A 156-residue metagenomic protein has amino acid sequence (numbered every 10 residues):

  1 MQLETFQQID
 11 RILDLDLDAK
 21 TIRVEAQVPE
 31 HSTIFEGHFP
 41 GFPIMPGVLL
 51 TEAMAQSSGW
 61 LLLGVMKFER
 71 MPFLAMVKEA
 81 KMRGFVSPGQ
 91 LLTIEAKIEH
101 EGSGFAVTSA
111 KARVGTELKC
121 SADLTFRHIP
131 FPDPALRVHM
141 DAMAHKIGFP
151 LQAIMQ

Functional and structural regions predicted by a protein language model:
M1-L3, K67: Short aromatic-glycine motifs in intrinsically disordered, low-complexity regions
E4-M45: Catalytic strand-loop segment that frames the active site of acyl-thioester-processing enzymes
F6-Q8, L92, A106: Hydrophobic core residues within well-ordered beta-strands of beta-rich domains
D10-L13, K78, R83, K97-E99: Conserved positions in beta-strands of structured domains
T21, P88, E99-Q156: HotDog/MaoC-like acyl-thioester-processing domains
A26, E95-I98: Short, hydrophobic/aromatic-enriched beta-strand segments in well-ordered soluble domains
F39-P46, L50-W60, L74: Compact, glycine-rich, soluble single-domain proteins
S57-T93, K119-S121, R127-I129: Hydrophobic beta-strand-centered segment that forms part of the acyl-chain substrate-binding groove
